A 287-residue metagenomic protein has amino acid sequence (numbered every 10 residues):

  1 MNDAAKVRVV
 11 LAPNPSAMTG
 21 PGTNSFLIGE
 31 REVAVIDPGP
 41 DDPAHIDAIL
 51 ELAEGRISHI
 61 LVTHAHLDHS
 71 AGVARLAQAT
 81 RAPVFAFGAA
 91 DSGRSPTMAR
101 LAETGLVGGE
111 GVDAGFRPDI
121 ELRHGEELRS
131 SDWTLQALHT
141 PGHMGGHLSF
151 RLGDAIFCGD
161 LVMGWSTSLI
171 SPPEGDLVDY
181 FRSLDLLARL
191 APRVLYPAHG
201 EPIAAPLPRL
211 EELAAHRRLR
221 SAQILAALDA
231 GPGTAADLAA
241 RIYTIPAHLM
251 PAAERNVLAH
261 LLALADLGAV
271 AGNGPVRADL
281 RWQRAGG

Functional and structural regions predicted by a protein language model:
N2-L52, S149-G164: Conserved beta-strand hairpin/beta-sheet module of binuclear metal-dependent hydrolase folds, prominently
T19-P21, P40-S131: Active-site HxH/HxHxD metal-binding segment of metal-dependent hydrolases
V33-V35, P40-D42, L101-E103, V107-E110 (+2 more regions): Metallo-beta-lactamase
T63-H69, H143, H147, H199 (+2 more regions): Histidine-centered divalent metal-coordination motifs
S70, Y180, L184, V257: Aromatic/hydrophobic pocket-lining residues that form the small-molecule binding cavity in soluble enzyme cores
A226-G287: C-terminal regulatory/interaction regions
